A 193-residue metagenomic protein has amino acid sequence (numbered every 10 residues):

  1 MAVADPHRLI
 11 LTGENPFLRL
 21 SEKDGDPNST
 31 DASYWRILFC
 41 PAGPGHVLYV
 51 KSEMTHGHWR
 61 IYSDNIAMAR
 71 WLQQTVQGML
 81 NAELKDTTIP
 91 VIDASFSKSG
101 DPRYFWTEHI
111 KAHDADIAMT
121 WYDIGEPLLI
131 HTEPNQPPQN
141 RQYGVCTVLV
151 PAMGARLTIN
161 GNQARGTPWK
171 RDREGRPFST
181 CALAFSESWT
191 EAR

Functional and structural regions predicted by a protein language model:
M1-R193: Targeting-peptide/extracellular-domain and disordered-appendage signature
